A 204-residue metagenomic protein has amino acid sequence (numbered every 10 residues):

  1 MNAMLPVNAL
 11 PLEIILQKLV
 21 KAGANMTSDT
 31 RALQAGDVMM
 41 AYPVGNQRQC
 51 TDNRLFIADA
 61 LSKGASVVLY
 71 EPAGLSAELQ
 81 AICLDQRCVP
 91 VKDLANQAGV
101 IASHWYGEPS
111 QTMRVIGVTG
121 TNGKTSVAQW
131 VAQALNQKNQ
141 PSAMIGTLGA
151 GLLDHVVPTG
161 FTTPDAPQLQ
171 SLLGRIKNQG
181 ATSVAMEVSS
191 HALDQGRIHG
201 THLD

Functional and structural regions predicted by a protein language model:
M1-V100: N-terminal leader/targeting and accessory segments in enzymes
Q97-D204: Phosphate-binding loop of NTP-binding sites
